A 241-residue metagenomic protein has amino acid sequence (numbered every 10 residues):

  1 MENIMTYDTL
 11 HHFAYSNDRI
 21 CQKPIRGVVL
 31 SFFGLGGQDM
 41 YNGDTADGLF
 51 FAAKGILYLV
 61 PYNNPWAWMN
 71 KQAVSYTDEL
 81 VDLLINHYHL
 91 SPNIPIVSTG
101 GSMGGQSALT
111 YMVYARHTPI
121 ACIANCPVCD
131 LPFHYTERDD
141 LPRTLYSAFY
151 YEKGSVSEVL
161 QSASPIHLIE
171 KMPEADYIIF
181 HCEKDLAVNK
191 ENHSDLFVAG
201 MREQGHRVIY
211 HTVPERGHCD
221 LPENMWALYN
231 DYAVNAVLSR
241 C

Functional and structural regions predicted by a protein language model:
M1-K23: N-terminal cap/lid segment of alpha/beta-hydrolase-fold proteins
I25-L35: Short beta-strand element of the alpha/beta-hydrolase
G34-L35, M69-N70, N192-C241: C-terminal catalytic histidine-bearing segment of alpha/beta-hydrolase fold enzymes
Y41-L59: Short amphipathic alpha-helix adjacent to the substrate-entry channel of hydrolases
W68-L90: Alpha/beta-hydrolase active-site loop
N86-H87, N93-R143: Primarily recognizes the serine-hydrolase "nucleophile elbow" in alpha/beta-hydrolase and SGNH/GDSL folds
F133-L168: Mobile cap/lid helix-loop segments that gate and shape the active-site cleft of serine hydrolases
M172, I179-D185: Short beta-strand/loop motif that positions the catalytic acidic residue of the alpha/beta-hydrolase fold
